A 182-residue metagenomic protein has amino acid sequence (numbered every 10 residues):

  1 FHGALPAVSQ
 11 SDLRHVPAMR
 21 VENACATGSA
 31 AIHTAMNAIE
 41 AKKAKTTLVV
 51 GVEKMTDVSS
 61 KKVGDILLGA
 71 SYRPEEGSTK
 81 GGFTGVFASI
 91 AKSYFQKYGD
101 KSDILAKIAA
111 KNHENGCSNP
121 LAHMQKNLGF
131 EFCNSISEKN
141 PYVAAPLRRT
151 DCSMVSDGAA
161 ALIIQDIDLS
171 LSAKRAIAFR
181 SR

Functional and structural regions predicted by a protein language model:
F1, E114, A122, K126 (+2 more regions): Proteins with a high burden of low-complexity, intrinsically disordered sequence enriched in S/T/G/P/A and R, requiring
F1-T46, V50, K54-V86, Q125-M154: Conserved catalytic cysteine-centered active-site region of acyl-thioester-dependent Claisen-condensing enzymes
L13-P17, A41-T47, D100-D103, G158-A159 (+1 more regions): Short coil/turn connectors at secondary-structure junctions
E22-E53, G85-N119, L162-D168: Active-site-proximal alpha-helical scaffold in enzymes
R73-E75, K97, A106-A110, P141-R182: Condensing-enzyme catalytic core mediating Claisen C-C bond formation in acyl metabolism
